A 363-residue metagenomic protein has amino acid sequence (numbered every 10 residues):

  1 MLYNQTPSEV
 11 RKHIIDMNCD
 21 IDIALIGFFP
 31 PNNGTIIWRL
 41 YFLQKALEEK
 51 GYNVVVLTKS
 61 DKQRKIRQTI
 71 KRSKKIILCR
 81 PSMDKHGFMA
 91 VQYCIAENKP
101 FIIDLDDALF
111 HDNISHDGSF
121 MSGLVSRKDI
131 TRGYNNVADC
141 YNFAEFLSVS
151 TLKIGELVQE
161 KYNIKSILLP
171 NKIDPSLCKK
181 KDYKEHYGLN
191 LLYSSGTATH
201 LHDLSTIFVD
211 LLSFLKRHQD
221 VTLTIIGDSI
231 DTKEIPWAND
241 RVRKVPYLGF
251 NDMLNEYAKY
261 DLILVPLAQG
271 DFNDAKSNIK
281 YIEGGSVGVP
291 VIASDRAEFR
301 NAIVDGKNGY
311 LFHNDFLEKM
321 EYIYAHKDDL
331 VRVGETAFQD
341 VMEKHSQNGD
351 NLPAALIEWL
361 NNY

Functional and structural regions predicted by a protein language model:
M1-L78: N-terminal pre-catalytic "stem/leader" segment of glycosyltransferase-like enzymes
G27-A46, K50, N171-K180, E185-A258: Conserved catalytic-core segment of nucleotide-activated headgroup transferases in glycan assembly
K71, Q92-A96, V125-F146: Membrane-proximal helix-turn-helix segments that form the acceptor-binding/catalytic region of lipid-linked
I103-Y134, S176, Y187: Acceptor-binding helix/loop patch of EC 2.4 sugar-transfer enzymes, predominantly nucleotide-sugar-dependent
N142-K179: Donor nucleotide-sugar binding/catalytic pocket of nucleotide-sugar-dependent glycosyltransferases
H202, G249-E256, D261-E283, A293-N301: Nucleotide-sugar-dependent
I303-D315, Y322-D328: Conserved acidic donor-binding segment of nucleotide-sugar-dependent glycosyltransferases
D315, D328-N361: A charged, aromatic-enriched C-terminal amphipathic alpha-helix characteristic of glycosyltransferases across folds
